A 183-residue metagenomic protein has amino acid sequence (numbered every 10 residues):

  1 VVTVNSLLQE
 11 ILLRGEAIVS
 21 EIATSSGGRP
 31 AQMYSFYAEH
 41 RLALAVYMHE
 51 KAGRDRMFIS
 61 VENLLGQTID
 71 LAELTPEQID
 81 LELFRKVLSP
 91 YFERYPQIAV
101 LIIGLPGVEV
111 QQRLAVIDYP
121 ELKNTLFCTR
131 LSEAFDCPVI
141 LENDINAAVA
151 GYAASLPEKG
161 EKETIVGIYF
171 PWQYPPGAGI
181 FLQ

Functional and structural regions predicted by a protein language model:
V1-E21: N-terminal helix-turn-helix
V1-V4, M33, I98: Short intrinsically disordered, low-complexity coil segments enriched in acidic
V4, I11, V46, T68 (+5 more regions): Generic low-polarity alpha-helical segments
V19, S26-A43, N143-F170: Conserved phosphate-binding catalytic cores of ATP/NTP-utilizing and phosphoryl-transfer enzymes
T24-S25, N63: Acidic surface patches and DE-rich sequence motifs
P30-D70, V166-Q183: Gly/Thr-rich phosphate-binding beta-strand-loop-beta motif of the actin/hexokinase/Hsp70
L71-E73, E77-F92, P96-T164: Glycine-rich phosphate-binding loop and adjoining helix at the ATP-binding site of ATP-dependent phosphoryl-transfer
